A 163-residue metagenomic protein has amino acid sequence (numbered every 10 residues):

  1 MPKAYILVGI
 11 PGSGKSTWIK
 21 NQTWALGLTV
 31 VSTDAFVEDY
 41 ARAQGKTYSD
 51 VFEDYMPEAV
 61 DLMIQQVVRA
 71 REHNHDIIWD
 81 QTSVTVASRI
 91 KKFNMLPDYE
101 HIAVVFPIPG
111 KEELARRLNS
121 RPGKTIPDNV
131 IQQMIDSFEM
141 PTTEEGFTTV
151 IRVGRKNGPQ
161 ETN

Functional and structural regions predicted by a protein language model:
P2-V8, S13-T29, D98, I102 (+1 more regions): Conserved GTP-binding G-domain of TRAFAC-class P-loop NTPases and closely related GTPase folds
P11-S13, V37-E38, V84: Short, catalytically relevant binding-site loops at active-site mouths
T17-H75, E112-R116: Conserved substrate/cofactor phosphate-moiety recognition/catalytic segment in nucleotide-dependent phosphotransferases
Y40, A87, V153-K156: Compositionally biased, intrinsically disordered low-complexity segments
R42, S88-I90, T162: Short glycine-/acidic-enriched loop or helix-start segments at secondary-structure transitions that form or flank
D54-I102, I108: Glycine-rich phosphate-binding loop used to anchor ATP phosphates in small-molecule kinases, encompassing both
